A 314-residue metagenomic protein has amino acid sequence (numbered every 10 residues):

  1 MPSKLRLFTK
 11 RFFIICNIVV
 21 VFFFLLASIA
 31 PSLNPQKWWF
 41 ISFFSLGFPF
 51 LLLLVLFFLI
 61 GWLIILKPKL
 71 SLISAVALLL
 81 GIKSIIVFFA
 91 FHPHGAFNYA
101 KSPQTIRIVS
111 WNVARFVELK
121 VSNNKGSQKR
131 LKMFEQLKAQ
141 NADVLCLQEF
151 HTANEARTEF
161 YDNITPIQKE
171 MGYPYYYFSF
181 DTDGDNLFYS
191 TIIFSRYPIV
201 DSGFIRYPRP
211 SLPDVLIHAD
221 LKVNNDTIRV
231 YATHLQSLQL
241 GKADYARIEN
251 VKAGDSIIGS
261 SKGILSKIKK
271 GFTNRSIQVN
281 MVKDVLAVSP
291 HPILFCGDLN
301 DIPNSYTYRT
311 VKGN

Functional and structural regions predicted by a protein language model:
M1, G61-K69: Structural signal for the C-terminal ends of transmembrane alpha-helices and the immediately following loop
M1-Q36: Hydrophobic alpha-helical segments
V19, F23, P35, I41-I60 (+5 more regions): Active-site surface patch of divalent metal-dependent phosphodiester/phosphate bond hydrolases
L66-A90: Internal/C-terminal transmembrane anchor helices
G81-T105: Hydrophobic alpha-helical transmembrane segments in integral membrane proteins
T105-K120, T227-Q236: Active-site-proximal beta-strand elements of phosphoester/diester hydrolases
W111, L145-Q148, L294-D298: Active-site neighborhood of phospho(di)ester-bond hydrolases with catalytic His/Asp-centered motifs
H218-N314: Solvent-exposed soluble domains appended to multi-pass membrane proteins
